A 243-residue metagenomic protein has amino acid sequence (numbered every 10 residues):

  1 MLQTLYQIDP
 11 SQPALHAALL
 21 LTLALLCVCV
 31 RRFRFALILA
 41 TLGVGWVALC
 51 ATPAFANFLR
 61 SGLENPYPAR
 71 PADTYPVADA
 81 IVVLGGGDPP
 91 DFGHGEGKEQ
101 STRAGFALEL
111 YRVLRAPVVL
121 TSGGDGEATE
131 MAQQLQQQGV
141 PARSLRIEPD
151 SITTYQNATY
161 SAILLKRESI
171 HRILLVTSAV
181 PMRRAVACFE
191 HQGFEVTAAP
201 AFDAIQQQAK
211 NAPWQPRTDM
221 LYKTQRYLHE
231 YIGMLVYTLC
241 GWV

Functional and structural regions predicted by a protein language model:
M1-C29: Membrane-embedded alpha-helical segments of integral membrane proteins
Q12-L19, L37-T41, Y227: Hydrophobic H-region at the start of alpha-helical membrane spans
L26-C29, L49-T52, A56, L63 (+2 more regions): Structural signature of transmembrane alpha-helix termini at the membrane-water interface
V28-I38: Membrane-interface helix-boundary motifs at transmembrane edges
L37-P53: Hydrophobic membrane-insertion alpha-helices, especially the h-region of bacterial N-terminal signal peptides
T52-M220, T224: A structural signal for short, hydrophobic/glycine-enriched beta-strand patches
D219-L228, I232-V243: Structured C-terminal subdomain patch of bacterial secreted/periplasmic proteins
